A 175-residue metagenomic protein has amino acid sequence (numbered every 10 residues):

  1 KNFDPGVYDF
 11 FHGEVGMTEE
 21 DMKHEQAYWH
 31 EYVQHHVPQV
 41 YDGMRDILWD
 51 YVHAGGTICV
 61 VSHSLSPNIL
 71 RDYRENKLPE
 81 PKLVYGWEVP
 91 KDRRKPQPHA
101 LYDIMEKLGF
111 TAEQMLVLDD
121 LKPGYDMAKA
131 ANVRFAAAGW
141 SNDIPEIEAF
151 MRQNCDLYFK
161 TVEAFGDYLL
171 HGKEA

Functional and structural regions predicted by a protein language model:
K1-A54: N-terminal helical cap/lid subdomain that shapes the substrate entry/recognition surface in HAD-like hydrolases
N2, D42-G43, S64-L65, P96 (+2 more regions): Short beta->alpha linker loops
E25-Q26, H35, M44-N76, V84-P90: Substrate-recognition element of Asp-dependent hydrolases with the DxDx(T/V) motif
V33-Q39, H63, D92-R94, A137: Short, flexible loop segments at the rims of nucleotide/cofactor-binding pockets, characterized by
H53-G56, L108-Q114, G172-K173: Glycine-rich phosphate-binding loop signature in dinucleotide/nucleotide-binding domains
L65-L116, K122, D126, A130: Substrate-recognition "cap/lid" segment bordering the active-site pocket of phosphatases
N76-E88, I147-L170: Structural recognition of alpha->loop->beta junctions
L116-F159: Acidic, Mg2+-coordinating phosphoryl-transfer loop and its flanking beta/alpha structural elements, shared across
